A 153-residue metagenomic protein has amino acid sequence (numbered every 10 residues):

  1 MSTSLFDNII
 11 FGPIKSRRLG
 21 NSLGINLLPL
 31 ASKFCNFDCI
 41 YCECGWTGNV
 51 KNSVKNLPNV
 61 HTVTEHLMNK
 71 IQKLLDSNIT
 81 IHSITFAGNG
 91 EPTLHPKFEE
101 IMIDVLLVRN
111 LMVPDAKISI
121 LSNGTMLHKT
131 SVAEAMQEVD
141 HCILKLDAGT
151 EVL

Functional and structural regions predicted by a protein language model:
M1-R18: Auxiliary Fe-S-binding modules of radical SAM enzymes
R18-T62: Canonical Radical SAM [4Fe-4S] cluster-binding loop centered on the CxxxCxxC motif and its immediate flanking residues
S22, S83-T85, K117-S119, H141-I143: Structural preference for beta-strand elements that scaffold enzyme active sites
L27, F86-G88, S122: Short glycine-centered, acidic/aromatic-flanked micro-motifs in structured strand/loop junctions that mark active-site
F34, D76-T80, L111-A116: Short helix-terminating capping/connector loops at secondary-structure junctions
W46, T80-S83, A148-L153: Short, basic/glycine-rich phosphate-binding loops at helix/coil junctions that contact nucleotide phosphates
S53-L67, T93-E138, L146-T150: Canonical radical SAM enzyme core domain
E65-A87: Short Fe-S-cluster ligation motifs
